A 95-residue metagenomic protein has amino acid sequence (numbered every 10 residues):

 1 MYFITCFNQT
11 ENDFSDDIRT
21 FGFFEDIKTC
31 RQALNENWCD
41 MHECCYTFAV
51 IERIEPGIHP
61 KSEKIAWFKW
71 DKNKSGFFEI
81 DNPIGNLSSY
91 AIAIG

Functional and structural regions predicted by a protein language model:
M1-R19, C39, T47-F48, N82: Short aromatic-glycine-(Arg/Gly/Cys) micro-motifs in beta-strand/loop hairpins
M1-Y2, F24, A33, I54: Broad hydrophobic/π-residue packing in well-ordered secondary structure
F3, N8, T29-C30, A66 (+1 more regions): N-terminal processing/targeting junctions
E11, K28-T29, E55-I58: Generic "edge-of-domain/loop-turn" microfeature
F14-W38: Short, flexible N-terminal segments of the mature chain
E36-G95: Short, mixed-charge low-complexity intrinsically disordered segments
